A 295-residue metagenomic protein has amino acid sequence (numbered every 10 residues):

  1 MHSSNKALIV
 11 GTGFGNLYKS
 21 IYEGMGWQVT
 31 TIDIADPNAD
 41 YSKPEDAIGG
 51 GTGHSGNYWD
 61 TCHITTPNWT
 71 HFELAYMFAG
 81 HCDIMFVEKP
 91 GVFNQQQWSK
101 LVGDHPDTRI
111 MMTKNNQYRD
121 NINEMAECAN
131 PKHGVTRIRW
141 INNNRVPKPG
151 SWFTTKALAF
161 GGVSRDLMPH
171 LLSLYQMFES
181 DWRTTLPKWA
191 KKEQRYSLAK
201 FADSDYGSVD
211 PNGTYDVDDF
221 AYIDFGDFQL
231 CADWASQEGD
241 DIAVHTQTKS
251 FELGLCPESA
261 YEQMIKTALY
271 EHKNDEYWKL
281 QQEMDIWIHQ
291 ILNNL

Functional and structural regions predicted by a protein language model:
M1-S4, I9, E23, W27 (+4 more regions): C-terminal helix-rich "cap/oligomerization" subdomain common to oxidoreductases
K6-Y18: Glycine-rich adenosine-cofactor-binding loop
T12-G15, P67-T70, P90-V92, N116-Y118 (+1 more regions): Short beta->alpha connector loops
Y18, A39-V102: Beta-loop-alpha module in the N-terminal Rossmann-like domain of NAD(P)-dependent dehydrogenases, especially those
D33-D36: N-terminal Rossmann-fold cofactor-binding loop
W69, V92-G150: A contiguous active-site-proximal alpha/beta segment in oxidoreductase catalytic domains
S151-F228, W234-S236, E283-W287: Rossmann-like dinucleotide-binding domain that binds NAD(P)(H)
G226-L295: C-terminal active-site/capping subdomain that shapes the small-molecule cofactor and substrate pocket of enzyme
